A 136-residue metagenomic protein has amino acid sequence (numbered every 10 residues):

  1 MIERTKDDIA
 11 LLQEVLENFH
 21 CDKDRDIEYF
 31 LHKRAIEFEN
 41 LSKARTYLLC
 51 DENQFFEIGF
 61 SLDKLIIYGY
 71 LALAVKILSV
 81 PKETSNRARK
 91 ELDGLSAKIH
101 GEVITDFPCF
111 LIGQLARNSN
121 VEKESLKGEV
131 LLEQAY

Functional and structural regions predicted by a protein language model:
M1-E124, V130-Q134: Non-catalytic substrate-recognition and accessory regions of acyl/acetyltransferase enzymes
